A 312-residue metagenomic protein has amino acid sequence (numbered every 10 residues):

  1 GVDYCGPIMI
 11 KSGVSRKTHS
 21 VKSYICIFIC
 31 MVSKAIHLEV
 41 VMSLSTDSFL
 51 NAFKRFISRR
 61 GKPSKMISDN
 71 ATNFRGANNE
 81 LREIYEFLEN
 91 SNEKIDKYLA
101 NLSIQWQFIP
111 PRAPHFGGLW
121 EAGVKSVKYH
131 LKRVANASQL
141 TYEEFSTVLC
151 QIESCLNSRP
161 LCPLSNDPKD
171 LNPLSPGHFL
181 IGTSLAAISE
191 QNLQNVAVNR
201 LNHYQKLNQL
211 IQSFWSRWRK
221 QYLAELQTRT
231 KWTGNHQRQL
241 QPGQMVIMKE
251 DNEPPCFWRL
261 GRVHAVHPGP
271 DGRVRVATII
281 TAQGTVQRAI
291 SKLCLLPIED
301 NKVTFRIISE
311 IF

Functional and structural regions predicted by a protein language model:
G1-H37, M42-L44: An active-site-proximal beta-strand-loop segment
D3, F28, K34, F53 (+11 more regions): Mobile genetic element proteins and their domesticated derivatives, centered on retroelements and DNA transposons
M9, A265-G272: Short, conserved beta-turn/loop elements at beta-strand boundaries and strand-helix junctions
V21-K22, L38-K65, Y85, E89: Active-site beta-loop-alpha junctions of metal-dependent nucleic acid enzymes, especially the RNase H-like/DDE
N79-R82, D96-C256, F305-F312: Domain-scale segment recognizer with a strong primary affinity for retroviral/LTR-retrotransposon integrase
W258-V266: Short beta-strand-centered aromatic/proline hotspots
P270-F312: Intrinsically disordered, low-complexity linker and terminal regions at domain boundaries
